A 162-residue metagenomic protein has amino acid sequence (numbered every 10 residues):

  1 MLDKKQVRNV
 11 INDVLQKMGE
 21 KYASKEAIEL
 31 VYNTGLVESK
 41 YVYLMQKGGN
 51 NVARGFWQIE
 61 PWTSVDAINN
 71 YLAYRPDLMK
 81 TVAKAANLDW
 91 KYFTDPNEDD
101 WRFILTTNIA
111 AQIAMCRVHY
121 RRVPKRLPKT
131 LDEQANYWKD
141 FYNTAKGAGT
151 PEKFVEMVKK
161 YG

Functional and structural regions predicted by a protein language model:
M1-D13, L36-P124: Peptidoglycan-targeting cell-wall enzymes and recognition modules
K17-E26: Short, charged helix-capping/linker segments at alpha-helix termini
G19, V123-P124, Y142: Short amphipathic alpha-helical interaction patches enriched in hydrophobic/aromatic residues with interspersed Lys/Arg
K25-N33, T130-W138: Alpha-helical scaffolds flanking conserved acidic
T34, F56-I59, W138, V158: Generic structural hydrophobic/aromatic packing signal, biased to beta-strands
S39-Q46, R126, N143-E152: Secretory-pathway/luminal and periplasmic proteins that interact with or process carbohydrate-rich
P124-T130: Short secondary-structure capping/junction motifs at helix and strand boundaries
Q134-G162: Long, amphipathic alpha-helical surface segments
